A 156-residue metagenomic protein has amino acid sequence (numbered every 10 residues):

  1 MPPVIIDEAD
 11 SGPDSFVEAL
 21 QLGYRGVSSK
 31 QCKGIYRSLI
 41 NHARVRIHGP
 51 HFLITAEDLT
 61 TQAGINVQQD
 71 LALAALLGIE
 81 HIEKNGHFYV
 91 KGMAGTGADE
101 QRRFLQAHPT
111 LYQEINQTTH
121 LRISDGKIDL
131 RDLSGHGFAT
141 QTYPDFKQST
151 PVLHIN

Functional and structural regions predicted by a protein language model:
M1-I65: Catalytic core of soluble alpha/beta enzymes
E57-N156: Flexible C-terminal active-site loop/helix
